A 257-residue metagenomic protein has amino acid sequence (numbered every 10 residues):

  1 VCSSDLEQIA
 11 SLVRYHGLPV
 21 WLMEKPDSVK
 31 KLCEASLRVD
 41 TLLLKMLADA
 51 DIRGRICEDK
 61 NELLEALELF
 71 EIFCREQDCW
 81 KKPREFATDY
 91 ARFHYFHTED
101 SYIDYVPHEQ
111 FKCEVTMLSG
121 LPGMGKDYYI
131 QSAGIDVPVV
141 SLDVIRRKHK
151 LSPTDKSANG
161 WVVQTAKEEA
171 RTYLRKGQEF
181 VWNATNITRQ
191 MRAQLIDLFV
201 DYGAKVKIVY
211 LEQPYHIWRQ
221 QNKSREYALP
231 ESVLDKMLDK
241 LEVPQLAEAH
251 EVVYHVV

Functional and structural regions predicted by a protein language model:
C2-S3: Short, small-residue-biased leader/transition segments that mark boundaries at the very start of proteins
V20-K82: Alpha-helical scaffolding flanking metal-ion-dependent phosphate/phosphodiester catalytic sites
F73-Q110: N-terminal pre-Walker A segment at the start of P-loop NTPase domains
V106, Q110-T116, K176-Q178: Pre-Walker A (Motif I) flank of P-loop NTPase domains
E114-G134: Glycine-rich phosphate-binding P-loop
T116, D136, Y215-V257: Conserved GTP-binding G-domain of TRAFAC-class P-loop NTPases and closely related GTPase folds
D127-F180, Y215-R219: Conserved substrate/cofactor phosphate-moiety recognition/catalytic segment in nucleotide-dependent phosphotransferases
Y202-Q221: Conserved phosphate-donor/acceptor-positioning beta-strand/loop module used by diverse small-molecule
